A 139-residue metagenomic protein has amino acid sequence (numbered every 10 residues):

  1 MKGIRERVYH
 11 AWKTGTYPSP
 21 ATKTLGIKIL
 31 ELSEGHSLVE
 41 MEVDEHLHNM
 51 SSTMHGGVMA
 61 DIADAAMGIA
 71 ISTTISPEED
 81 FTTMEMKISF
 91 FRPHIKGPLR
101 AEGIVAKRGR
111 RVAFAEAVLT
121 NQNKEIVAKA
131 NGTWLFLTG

Functional and structural regions predicted by a protein language model:
M1-G139: Terminal targeting signals and extreme-terminal segments of soluble enzymes
